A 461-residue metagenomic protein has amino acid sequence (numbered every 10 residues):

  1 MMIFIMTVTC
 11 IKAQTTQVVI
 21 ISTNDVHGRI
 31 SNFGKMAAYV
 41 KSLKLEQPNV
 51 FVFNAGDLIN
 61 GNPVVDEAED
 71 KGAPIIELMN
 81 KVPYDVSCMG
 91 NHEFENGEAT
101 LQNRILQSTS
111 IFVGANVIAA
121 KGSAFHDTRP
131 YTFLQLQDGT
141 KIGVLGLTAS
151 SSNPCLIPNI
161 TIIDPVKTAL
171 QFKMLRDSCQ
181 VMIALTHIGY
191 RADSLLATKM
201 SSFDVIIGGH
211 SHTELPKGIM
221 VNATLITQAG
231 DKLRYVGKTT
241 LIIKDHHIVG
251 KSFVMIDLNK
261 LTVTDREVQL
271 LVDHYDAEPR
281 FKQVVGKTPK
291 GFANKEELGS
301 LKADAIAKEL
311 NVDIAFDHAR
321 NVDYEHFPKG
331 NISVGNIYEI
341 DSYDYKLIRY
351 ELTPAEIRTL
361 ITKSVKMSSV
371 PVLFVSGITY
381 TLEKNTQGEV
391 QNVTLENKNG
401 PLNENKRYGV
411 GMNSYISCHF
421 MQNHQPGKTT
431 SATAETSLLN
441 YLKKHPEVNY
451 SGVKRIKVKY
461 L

Functional and structural regions predicted by a protein language model:
M1-M2, L58-I59, L156, V221 (+3 more regions): General secondary-structure edge motif
M1-T16: Bacterial Sec-dependent N-terminal signal peptides
M2, M6, G34-K35, I188 (+1 more regions): Short, motif-level signal for alpha-helix interfacial/capping segments enriched in acidic residues and aromatics/proline
Q14-T264, E297-A305, E351, K366-L373 (+3 more regions): Acidic, metal/ion-coordinating pockets
T16, T23, R29, L45 (+4 more regions): Catalytic centers of hydrolytic enzymes
